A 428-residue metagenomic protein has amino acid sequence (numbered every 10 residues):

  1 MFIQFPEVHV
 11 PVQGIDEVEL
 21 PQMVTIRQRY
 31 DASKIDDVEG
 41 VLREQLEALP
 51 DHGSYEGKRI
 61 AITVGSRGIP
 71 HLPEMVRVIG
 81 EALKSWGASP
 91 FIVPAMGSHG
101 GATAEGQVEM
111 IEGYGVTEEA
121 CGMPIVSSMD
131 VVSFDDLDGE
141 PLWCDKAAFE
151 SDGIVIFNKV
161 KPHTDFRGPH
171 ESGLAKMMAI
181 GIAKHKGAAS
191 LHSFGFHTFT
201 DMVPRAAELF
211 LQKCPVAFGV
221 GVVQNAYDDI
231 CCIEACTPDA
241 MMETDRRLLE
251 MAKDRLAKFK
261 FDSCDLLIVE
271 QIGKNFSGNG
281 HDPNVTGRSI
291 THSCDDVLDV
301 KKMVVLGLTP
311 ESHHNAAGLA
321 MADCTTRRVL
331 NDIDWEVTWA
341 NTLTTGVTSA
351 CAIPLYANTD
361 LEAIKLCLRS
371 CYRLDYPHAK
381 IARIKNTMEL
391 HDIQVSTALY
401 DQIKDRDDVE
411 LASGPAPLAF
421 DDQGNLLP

Functional and structural regions predicted by a protein language model:
M1-G40: N-terminal amphipathic/basic leader segments beginning at the initiator methionine
Q4, N284-R288, H292-P428: C-terminal non-catalytic interaction/assembly regions of soluble proteins
Q45-A61, K84-W86, F261: Glycine-rich phosphate/diphosphate-binding loops that line cofactor/substrate pockets in enzymes
R59-G68, F91-M96, A382: Short glycine-rich or small-residue beta-strand-to-loop segments that form or flank ligand, phosphate, metal/Fe-S
P70-P90: Histidine-anchored nucleotide/phosphate-binding helix
G106-P169: An acidic, phosphate/nucleotide-engaging active-site surface
L137, A147-F149, F157-D229, A235-C236 (+2 more regions): Conserved phosphate- and dinucleotide-binding cores of soluble alpha/beta proteins, encompassing both enzyme active
C231-P283: A conserved active-site cap/scaffold subdomain adjacent to cofactor or substrate pockets
